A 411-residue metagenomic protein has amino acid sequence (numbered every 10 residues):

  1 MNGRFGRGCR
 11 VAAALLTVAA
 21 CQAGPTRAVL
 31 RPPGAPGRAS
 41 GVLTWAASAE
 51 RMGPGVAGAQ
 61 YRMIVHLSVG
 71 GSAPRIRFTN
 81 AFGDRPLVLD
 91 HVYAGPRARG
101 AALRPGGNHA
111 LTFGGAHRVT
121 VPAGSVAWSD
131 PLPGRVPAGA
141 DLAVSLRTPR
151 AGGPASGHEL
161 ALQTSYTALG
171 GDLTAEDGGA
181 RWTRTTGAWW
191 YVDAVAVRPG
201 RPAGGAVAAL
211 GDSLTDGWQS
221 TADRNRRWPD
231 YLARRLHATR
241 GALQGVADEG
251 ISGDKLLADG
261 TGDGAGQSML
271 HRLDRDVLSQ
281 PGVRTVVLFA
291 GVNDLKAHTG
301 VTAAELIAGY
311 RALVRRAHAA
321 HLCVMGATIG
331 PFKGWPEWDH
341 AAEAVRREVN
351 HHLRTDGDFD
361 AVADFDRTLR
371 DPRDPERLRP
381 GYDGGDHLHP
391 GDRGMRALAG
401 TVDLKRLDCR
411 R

Functional and structural regions predicted by a protein language model:
M1-F5, R10-L210, S220-A222, G241 (+1 more regions): N-terminal secretory targeting modules
A57, R62-M63, P86, V92-G95 (+7 more regions): Conserved SGNH/GDSL esterase-like catalytic core that processes O-acyl groups on lipids and polysaccharides
S145, R284, D360: Conserved acidic residues
L210-G211, A327: Short hydrophobic segments within beta-strands
K255, G266, D294, G330-R411: Catalytic His-Asp segment of secreted/periplasmic serine-dependent ester chemistry enzymes
Y310-H318: Surface-exposed amphipathic alpha-helices with a cationic face
